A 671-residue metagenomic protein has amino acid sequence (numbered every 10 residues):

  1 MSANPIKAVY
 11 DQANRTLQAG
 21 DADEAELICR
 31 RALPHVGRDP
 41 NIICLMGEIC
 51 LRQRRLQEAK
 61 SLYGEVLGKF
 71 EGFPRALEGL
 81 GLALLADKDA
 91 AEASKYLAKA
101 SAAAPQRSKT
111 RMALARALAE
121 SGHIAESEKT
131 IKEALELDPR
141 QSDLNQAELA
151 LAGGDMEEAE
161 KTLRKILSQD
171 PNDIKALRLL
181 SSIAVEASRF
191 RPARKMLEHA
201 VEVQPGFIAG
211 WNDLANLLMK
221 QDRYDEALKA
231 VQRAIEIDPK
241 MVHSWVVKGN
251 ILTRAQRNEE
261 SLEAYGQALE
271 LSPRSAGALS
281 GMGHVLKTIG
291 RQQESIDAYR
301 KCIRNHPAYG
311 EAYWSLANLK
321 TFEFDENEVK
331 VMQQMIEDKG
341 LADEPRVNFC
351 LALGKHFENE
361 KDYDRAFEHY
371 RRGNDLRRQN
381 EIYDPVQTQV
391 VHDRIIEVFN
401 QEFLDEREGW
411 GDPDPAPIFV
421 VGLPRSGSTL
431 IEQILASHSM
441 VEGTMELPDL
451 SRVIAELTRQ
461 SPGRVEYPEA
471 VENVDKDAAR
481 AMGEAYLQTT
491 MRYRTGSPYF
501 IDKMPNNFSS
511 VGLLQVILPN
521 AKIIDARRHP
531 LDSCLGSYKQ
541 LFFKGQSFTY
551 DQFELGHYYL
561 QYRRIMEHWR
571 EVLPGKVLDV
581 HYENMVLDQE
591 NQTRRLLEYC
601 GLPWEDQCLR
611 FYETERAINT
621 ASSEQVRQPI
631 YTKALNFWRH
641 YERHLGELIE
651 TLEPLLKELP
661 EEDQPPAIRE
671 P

Functional and structural regions predicted by a protein language model:
K7, N41, R75, K109 (+7 more regions): Start-of-helix register in tetratricopeptide repeats
Q18, R52, A86, E120 (+7 more regions): Register position in tetratricopeptide repeats
H35, K69-F70, A103, E136-L137 (+8 more regions): Structural marker of alpha-solenoid helical repeat scaffolds
A255, I289, K301-I303, T444 (+3 more regions): PAPS-dependent sulfotransferase catalytic domain
